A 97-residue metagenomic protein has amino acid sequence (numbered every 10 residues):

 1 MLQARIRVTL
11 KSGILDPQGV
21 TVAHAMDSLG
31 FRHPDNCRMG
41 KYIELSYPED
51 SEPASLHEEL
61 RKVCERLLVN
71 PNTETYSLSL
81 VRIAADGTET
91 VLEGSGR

Functional and structural regions predicted by a protein language model:
M1-R97: Non-catalytic terminal accessory/regulatory regions of metabolic enzymes
